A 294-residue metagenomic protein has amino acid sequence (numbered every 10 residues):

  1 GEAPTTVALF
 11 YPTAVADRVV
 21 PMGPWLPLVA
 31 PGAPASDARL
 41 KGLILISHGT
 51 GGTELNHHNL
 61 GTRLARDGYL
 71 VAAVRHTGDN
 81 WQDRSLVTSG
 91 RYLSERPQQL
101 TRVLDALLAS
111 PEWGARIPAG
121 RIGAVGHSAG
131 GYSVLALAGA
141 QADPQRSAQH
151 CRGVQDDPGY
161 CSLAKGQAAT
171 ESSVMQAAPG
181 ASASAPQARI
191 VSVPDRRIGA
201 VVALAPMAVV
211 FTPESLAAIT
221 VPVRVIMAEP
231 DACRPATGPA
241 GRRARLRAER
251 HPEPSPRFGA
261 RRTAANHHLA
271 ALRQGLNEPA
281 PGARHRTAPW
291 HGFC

Functional and structural regions predicted by a protein language model:
G1-L45, N56, R66, G259 (+1 more regions): Domain-level recognition of soluble alpha/beta enzyme cores, biased toward histidine phosphatases/phosphomutases
G42-G49, R75, M227-A228: The conserved beta1-alpha1 loop
G51-R63, N80-R102: Catalytic nucleophile-loop/oxyanion-hole region of alpha/beta-hydrolase and closely related hydrolase-like folds
S89-A119, Y132, A136-Q141, Q145-V193: Alpha/beta-hydrolase active-site loop
A124-G126: Short beta-strand immediately N-terminal to the catalytic nucleophile in serine-hydrolase-like folds
A208-V210, P230-R234, R247-A248: Acidic catalytic loop of the alpha/beta-hydrolase fold
I219, V225-M227: Short beta-strand/loop motif that positions the catalytic acidic residue of the alpha/beta-hydrolase fold
A236-C294: C-terminal catalytic-base region of ester-bond hydrolases, centering on the histidine of the charge-relay
